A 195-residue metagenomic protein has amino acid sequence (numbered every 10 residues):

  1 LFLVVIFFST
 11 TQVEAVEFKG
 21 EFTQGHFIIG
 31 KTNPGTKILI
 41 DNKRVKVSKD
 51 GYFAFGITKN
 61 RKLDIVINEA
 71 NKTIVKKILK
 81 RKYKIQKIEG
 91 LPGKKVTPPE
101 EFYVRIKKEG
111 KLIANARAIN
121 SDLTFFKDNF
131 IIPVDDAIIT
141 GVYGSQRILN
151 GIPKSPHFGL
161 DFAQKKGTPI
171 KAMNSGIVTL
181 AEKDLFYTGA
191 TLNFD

Functional and structural regions predicted by a protein language model:
L1-S9: Bacterial N-terminal signal peptides
V13-E14, I177: Signal peptide processing junction and immediate N-terminal pro/mature segment of secreted/exported proteins
E14-K82: Cationic-aromatic interfacial patches
L79-G189: Surface-exposed, glycine-biased beta-strand/turn segments
A190-D195: Short beta-strand-turn/beta-hairpin segments enriched in glycine/proline and small hydrophobics that form edge-strand
